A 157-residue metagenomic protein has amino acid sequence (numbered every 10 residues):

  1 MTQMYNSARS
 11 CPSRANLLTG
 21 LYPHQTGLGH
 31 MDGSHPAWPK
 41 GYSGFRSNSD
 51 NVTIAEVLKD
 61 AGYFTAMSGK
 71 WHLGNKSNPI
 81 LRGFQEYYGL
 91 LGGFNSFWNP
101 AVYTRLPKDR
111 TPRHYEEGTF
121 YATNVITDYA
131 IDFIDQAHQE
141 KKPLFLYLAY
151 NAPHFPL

Functional and structural regions predicted by a protein language model:
M1-L157: Formylglycine-dependent sulfatase
